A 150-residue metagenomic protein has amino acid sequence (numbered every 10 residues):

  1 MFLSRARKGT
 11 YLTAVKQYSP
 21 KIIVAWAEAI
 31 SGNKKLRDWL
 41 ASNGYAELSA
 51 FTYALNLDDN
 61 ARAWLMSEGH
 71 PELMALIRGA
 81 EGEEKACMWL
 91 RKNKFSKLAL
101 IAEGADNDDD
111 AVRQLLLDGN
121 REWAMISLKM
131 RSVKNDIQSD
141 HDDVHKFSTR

Functional and structural regions predicted by a protein language model:
F2, G9-R150: Ankyrin repeat (ANK) tandem alpha-helical domains that serve as protein-protein interaction scaffolds, prominent
